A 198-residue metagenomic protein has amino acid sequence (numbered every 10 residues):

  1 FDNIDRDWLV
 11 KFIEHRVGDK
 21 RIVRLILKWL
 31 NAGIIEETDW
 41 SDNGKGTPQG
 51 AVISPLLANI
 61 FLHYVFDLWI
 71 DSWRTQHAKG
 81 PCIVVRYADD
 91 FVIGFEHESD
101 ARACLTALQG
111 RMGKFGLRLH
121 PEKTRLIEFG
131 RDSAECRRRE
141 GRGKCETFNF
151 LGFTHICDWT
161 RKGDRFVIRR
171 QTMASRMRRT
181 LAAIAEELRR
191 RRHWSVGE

Functional and structural regions predicted by a protein language model:
F1-E198: Non-catalytic terminal/accessory segments
